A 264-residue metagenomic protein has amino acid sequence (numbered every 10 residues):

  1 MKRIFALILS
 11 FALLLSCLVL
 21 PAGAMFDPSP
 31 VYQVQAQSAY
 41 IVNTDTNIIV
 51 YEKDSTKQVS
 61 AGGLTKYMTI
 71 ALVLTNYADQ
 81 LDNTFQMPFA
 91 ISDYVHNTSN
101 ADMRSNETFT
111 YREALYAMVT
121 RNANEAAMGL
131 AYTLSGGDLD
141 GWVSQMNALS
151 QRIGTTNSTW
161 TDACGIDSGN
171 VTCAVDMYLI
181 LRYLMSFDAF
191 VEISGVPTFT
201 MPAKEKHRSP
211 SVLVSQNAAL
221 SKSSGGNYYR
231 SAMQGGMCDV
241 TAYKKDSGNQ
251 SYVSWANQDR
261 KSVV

Functional and structural regions predicted by a protein language model:
M1-I8: Positively charged n-region of N-terminal signal peptides that target proteins for export
L9, L13-C17: Hydrophobic core
V19-P21: N-terminal signal peptide c-region/cleavage motif recognized by signal peptidases
A24-V175, L179, L184-D188: Active-site-adjacent loops and short helices of periplasmic peptidoglycan-processing enzymes
Q151, T155-T159, G165-V264: Domain-terminus/edge residues, biased toward the C-terminal soluble/receptor-binding domains of extracytoplasmic
